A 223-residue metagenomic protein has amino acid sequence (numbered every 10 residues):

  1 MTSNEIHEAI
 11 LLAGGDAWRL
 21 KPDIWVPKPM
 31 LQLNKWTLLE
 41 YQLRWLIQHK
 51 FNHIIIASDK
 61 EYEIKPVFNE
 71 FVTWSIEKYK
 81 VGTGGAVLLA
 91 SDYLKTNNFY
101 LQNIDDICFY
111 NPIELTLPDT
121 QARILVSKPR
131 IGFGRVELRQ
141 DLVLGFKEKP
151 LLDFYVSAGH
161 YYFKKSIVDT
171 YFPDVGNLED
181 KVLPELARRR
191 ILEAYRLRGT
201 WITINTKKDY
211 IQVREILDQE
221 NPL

Functional and structural regions predicted by a protein language model:
T2-E61: N-terminal glycine-rich phosphate-binding loop and ensuing alpha1 helix
N4, W25, H49, F68-E70 (+3 more regions): Short, well-ordered coil/turn elements that cap or connect secondary structure elements
E8, N52-I54, N98, Q121-A122 (+1 more regions): Residues at the starts of beta-strands that form the adenosine-phosphate
M30, V136-L138, A194: A structural signal for short hydrophobic beta-strand segments in well-ordered beta-sheet cores
L33, T37, E77-G84, N177: Conserved phosphate-coordination/catalytic loops
Y41, W45, E63, L88-L89 (+4 more regions): Alpha-helical elements of Rossmann-like donor-binding domains used by nucleotide-donor carbohydrate transfer enzymes
Y62-Q140: Conserved beta-loop-beta/alpha segment of the NTase-like Rossmann-fold superfamily that binds/positions NTPs
Y100, I107, E114-L117, R130 (+1 more regions): Catalytic-core segments of class I nucleotidyltransferases/pyrophosphorylases that form NMP-activated intermediates
